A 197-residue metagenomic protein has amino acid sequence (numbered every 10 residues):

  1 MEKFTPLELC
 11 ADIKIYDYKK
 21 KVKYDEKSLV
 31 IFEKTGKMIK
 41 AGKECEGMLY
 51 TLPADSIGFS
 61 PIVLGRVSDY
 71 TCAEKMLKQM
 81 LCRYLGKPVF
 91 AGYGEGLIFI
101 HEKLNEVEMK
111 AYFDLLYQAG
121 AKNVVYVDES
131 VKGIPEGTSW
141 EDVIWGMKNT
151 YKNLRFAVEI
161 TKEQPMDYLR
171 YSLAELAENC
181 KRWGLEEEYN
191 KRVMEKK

Functional and structural regions predicted by a protein language model:
M1-L9, K14-D25, F32-K37, G47-L49 (+1 more regions): Nucleotide/phosphate-binding catalytic cleft detector across ATP-hydrolyzing and phosphate-transferring enzymes
G42-K43: Acidic, serine/threonine/proline- and glycine-enriched intrinsically disordered segments
